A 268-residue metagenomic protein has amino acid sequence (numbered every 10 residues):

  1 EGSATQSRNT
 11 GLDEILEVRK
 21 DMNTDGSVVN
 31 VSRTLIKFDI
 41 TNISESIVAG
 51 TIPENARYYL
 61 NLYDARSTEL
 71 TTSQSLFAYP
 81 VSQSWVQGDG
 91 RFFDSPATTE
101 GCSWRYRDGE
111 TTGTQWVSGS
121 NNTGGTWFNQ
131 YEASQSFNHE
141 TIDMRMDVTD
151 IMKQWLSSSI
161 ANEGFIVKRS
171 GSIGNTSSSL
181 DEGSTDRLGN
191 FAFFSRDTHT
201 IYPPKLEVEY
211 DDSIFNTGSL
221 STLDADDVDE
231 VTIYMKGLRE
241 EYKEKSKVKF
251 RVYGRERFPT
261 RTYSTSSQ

Functional and structural regions predicted by a protein language model:
E1-E241, Y253: Secreted, disulfide-rich extracellular signaling modules
M235, Y242-E244, R251-Q268: Contiguous segments within soluble domain cores/interaction surfaces
